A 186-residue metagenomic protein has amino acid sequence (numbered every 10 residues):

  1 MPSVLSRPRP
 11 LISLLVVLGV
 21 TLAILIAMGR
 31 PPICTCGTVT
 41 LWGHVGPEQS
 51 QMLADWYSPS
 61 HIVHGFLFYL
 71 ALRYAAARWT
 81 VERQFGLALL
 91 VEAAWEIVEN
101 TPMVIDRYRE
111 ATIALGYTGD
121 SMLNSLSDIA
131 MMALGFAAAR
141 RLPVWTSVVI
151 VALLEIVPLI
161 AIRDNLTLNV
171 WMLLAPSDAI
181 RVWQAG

Functional and structural regions predicted by a protein language model:
P2-Y117, A133-G186: Bulky hydrophobic segments
G119-L126: Individual transmembrane alpha-helices with interfacial aromatic-anchor signatures
